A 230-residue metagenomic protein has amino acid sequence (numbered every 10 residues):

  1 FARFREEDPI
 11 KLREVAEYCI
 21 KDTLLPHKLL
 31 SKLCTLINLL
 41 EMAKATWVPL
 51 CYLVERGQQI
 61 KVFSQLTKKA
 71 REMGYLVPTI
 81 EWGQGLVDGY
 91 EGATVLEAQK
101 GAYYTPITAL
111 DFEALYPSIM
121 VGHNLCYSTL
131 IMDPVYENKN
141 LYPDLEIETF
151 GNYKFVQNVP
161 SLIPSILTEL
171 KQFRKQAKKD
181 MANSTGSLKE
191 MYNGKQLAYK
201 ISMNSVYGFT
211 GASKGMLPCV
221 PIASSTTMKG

Functional and structural regions predicted by a protein language model:
A2-G122, L188-G230: Common nucleic-acid-contacting/processivity interface regions adjacent to the catalytic cores of nucleic-acid enzymes
F112-L115, L125-Y127, D133-G230: Conserved catalytic core of nucleic-acid polymerases
